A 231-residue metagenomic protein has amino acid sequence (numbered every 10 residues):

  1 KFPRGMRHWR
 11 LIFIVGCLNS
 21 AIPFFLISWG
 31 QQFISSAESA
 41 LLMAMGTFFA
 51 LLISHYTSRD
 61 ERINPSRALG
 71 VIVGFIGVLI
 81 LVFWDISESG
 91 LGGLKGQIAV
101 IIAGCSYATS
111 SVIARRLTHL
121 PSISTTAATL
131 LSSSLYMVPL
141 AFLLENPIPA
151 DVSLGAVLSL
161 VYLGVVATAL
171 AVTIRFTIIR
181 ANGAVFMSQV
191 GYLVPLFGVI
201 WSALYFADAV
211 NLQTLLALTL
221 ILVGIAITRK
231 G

Functional and structural regions predicted by a protein language model:
K1-M43, L79-I80, G164-N182: Specific transmembrane alpha-helical segments of multi-pass solute transporters/efflux pumps, especially DMT/EamA
K1-V15, R59-L69, I86-K95, H119-I123 (+5 more regions): Membrane-interface interhelical linkers
F13, A44-T47, L52-I53, P65-D85 (+3 more regions): Hydrophobic transmembrane alpha-helices of multi-pass small-molecule transport proteins
L18-N19, F24-S66, A103, A184-L204: Specific alpha-helical transmembrane segments that line the substrate/conduction pathway and gating interfaces
S20, S39-M45, V112-L135, G164-L204: Helix-helix packing/entry segments at the starts of transmembrane helices
F25, W29, S87-R116, L135-P139: Glycine-/small-residue-enriched transmembrane alpha-helix faces in small-molecule transporters and effluxers
Q31-T47, G93-C105, S153-V165, L215: Structural signature of hydrophobic alpha-helical transmembrane segments
F75, A108, S134-L135, L196-F197 (+1 more regions): Small-residue-rich packing faces within the transmembrane alpha-helices of Major Facilitator Superfamily
